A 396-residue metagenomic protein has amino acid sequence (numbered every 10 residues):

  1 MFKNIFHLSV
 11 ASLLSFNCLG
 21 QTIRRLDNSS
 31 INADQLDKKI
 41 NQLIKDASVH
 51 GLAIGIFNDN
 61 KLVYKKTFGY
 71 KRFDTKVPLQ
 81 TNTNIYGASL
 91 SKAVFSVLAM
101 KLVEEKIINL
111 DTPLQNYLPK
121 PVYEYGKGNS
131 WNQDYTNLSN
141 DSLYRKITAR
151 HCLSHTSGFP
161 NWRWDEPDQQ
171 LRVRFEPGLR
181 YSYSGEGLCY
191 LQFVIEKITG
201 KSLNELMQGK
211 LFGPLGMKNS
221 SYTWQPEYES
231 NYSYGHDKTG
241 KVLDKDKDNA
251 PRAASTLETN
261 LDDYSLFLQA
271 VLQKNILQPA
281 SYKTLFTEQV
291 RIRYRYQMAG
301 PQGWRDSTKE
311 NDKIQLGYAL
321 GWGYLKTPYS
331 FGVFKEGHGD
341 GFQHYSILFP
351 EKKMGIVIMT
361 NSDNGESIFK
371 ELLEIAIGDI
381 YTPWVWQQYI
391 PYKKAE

Functional and structural regions predicted by a protein language model:
M1-R24: Bacterial Sec-dependent N-terminal signal peptides
Q21-T67, L179-R180, E205-G209, G213 (+1 more regions): Catalytic loop of the DD-peptidase/beta-lactamase superfamily, centered on the K-T-G motif and neighboring
D27-I85, I107-N109, S130-W131, D165-R174 (+3 more regions): Short, conserved catalytic-motif segment at the N-terminal edge
I40-S48, L98, L102-I107, L118-Y125 (+10 more regions): Sec/Tat-exported extracytoplasmic proteins
N58, L62, L114, L118-K120 (+2 more regions): Short, solvent-exposed turn/loop segments enriched in Gly/Ser/Thr/Pro and often Arg
Y70-E186, T199-K201, E205, S233-K241: Active-site-proximal loop and beta-strand segments within enzyme catalytic domains
G126-S139, S220-Y234, Y296-S307: Charged/polar, low-hydrophobicity segments characteristic of intrinsically disordered regions and flexible loops
N140, S154-N231, N249-S265, S281: Catalytic-site signature segments of enzymes, centered on catalytic residues
